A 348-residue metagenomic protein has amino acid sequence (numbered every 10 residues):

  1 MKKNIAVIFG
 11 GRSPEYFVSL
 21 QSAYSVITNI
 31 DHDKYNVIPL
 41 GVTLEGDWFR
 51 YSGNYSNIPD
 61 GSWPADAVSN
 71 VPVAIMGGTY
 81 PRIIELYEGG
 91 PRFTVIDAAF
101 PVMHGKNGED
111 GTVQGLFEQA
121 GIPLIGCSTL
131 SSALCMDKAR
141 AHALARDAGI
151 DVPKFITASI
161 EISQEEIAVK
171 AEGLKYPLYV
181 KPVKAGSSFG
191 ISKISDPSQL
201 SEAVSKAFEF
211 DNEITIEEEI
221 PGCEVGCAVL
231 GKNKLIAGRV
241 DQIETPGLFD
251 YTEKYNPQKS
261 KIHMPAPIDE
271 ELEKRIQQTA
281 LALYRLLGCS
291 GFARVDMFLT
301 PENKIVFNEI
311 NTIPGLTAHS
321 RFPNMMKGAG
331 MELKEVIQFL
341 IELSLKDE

Functional and structural regions predicted by a protein language model:
M1-L130, L134-M136, R140, D147 (+2 more regions): ATP-binding N-terminal substructure of ATP-dependent carboxylate-amine bond-forming enzymes
K3-F9, S13-P14, L20-Y24, G89-F93 (+2 more regions): Active-site nucleotide/adenylate-binding loops and adjacent lid/helix of ATP-dependent enzymes
N36, P123, D151, E213 (+1 more regions): Residue-level detector of anion-binding/catalytic polar loops
S52-S56, F249-N256, T312: Short, flexible, mixed-charge acidic loops at enzyme active sites
S195-Q278, L299-V306: Phosphate-binding site of ATP-dependent enzymes
E218, C227-V229, Y284-T317, M326: Conserved metal-phosphate-binding beta-hairpin within the catalytic cores of diverse ATP-dependent phosphoryl-transfer
D241-A293, N324-E348: Active-site "cap" helix and flanking loop/linker of ATP-utilizing ligase/carboxylase catalytic domains
